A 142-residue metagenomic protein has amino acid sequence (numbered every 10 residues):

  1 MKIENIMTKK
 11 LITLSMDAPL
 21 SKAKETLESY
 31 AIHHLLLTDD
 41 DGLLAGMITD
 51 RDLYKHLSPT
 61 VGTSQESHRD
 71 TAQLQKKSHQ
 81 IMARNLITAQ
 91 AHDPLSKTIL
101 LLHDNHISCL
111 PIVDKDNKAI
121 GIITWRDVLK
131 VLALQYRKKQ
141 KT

Functional and structural regions predicted by a protein language model:
M1-K10, T49-I87, I99-H103, A119 (+1 more regions): Tandem CBS (Bateman) regulatory domains
L14-I32, L37-T38, T88-H106, V113 (+1 more regions): The conserved cystathionine-beta-synthase
L27, L35-D52, L102, L110-R126: A glycine-centered beta-loop-beta connector
P59, S108-C109: Glycine-centered flexibility motif
